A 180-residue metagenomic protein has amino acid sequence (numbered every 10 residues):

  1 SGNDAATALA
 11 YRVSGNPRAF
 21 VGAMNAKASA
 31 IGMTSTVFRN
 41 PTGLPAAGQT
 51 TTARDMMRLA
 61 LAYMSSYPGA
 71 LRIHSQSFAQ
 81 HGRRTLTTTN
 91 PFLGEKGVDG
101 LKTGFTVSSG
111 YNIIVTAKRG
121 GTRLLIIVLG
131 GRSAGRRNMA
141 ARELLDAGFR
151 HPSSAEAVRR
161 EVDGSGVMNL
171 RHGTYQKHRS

Functional and structural regions predicted by a protein language model:
S1: Internal glycine-rich flexible loops
D4, A10-L61: Mid-domain, small-residue-enriched loop/turn segments at the edges of structured enzyme/sensor domains
A5, N16, S66-A70: Short phosphate-engaging motifs
M33-V37, P45-T50, R54-S180: Domain-terminus/edge residues, biased toward the C-terminal soluble/receptor-binding domains of extracytoplasmic
